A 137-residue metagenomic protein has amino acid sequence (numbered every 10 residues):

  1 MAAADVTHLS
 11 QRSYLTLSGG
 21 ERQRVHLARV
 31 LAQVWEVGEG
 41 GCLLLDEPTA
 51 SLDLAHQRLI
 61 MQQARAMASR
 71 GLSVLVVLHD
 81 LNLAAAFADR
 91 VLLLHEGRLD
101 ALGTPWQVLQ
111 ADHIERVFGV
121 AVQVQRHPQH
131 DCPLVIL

Functional and structural regions predicted by a protein language model:
M1-L9: Conserved ABC ATPase "signature" region
S13-L17, E21: Conserved ABC ATPase signature
Q33, Q57-R70: Helical segment within the ABC ATPase nucleotide-binding domain
G40-E47: Catalytic Walker B motif of ABC-type/P-loop ATPase nucleotide-binding domains
L78-H79: H-loop/switch region of ABC-family ATPase nucleotide-binding domains
L102-G103: ABC ATPase "signature
Q110, E115-L137: ABC ATPase nucleotide-binding domains
